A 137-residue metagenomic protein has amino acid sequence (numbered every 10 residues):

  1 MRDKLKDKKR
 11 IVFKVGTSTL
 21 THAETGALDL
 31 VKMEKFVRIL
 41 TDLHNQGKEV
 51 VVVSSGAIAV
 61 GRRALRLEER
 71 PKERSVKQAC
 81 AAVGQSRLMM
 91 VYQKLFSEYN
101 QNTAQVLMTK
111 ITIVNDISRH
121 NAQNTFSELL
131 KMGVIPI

Functional and structural regions predicted by a protein language model:
M1-I137: Nucleotide/pyrophosphate-binding catalytic subdomain
